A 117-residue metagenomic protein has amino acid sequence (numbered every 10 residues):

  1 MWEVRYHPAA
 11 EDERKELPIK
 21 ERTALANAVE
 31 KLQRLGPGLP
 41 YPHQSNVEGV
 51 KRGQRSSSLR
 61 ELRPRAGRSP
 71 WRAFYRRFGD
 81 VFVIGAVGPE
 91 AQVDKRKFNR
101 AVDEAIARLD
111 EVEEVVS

Functional and structural regions predicted by a protein language model:
M1-P70, F78-F82, P89-S117: Basic, Lys/Arg-enriched alpha-helical interface segments
